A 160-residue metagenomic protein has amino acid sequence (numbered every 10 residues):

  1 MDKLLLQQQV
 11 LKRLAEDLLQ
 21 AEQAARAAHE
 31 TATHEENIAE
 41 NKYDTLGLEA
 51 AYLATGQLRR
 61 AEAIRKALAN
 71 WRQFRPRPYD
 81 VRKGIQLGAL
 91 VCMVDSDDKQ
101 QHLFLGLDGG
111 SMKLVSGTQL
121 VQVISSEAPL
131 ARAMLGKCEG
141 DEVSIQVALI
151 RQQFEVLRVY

Functional and structural regions predicted by a protein language model:
M1-R82: N-terminal intrinsically disordered, low-complexity, charge/repeat-rich segments that act as generic
E40-K42, G47, G88, G110 (+1 more regions): Glycine-centered flexibility motif
V81-Q146: Non-DNA-binding regulatory cores of transcription-related proteins, predominantly C-terminal effector-binding
D108-G109, V156-Y160: Short, compositionally biased
V147-L149, Y160: A generic beta-sheet turn/junction motif
